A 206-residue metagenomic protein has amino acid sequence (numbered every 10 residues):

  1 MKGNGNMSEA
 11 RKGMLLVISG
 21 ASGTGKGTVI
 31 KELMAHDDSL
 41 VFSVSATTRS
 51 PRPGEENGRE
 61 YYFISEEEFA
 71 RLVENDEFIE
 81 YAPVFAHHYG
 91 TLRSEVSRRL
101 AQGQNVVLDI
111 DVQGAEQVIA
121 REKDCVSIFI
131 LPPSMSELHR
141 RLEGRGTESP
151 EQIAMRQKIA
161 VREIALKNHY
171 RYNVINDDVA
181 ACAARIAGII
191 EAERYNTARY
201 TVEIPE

Functional and structural regions predicted by a protein language model:
K2-E9, R140, G144-E148, R162-E206: NTP-dependent small-molecule kinase module
L15-V17: Short hydrophobic/aromatic beta-strand immediately N-terminal to the Walker A/P-loop
S19-A21: P-loop (Walker A) phosphate-binding loop of NTP-binding proteins
K26: Conserved lysine of the Walker
A35-S43: Post-Walker A helix-loop "phosphate-sensing" segment adjacent to the P-loop in P-loop NTPases
S45-V106, Q113: ATP-dependent small-molecule kinase phosphotransfer cores that center on conserved nucleotide phosphate-binding segments
V106-D111, A120-G144: Conserved phosphate-donor/acceptor-positioning beta-strand/loop module used by diverse small-molecule
